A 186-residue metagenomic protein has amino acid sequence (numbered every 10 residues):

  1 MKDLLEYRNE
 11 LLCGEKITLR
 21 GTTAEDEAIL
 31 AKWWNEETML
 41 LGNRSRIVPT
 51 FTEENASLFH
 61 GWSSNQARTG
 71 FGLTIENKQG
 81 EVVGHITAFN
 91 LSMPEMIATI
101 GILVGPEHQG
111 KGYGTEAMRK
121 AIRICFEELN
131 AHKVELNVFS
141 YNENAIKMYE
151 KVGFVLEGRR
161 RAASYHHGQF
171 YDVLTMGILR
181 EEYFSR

Functional and structural regions predicted by a protein language model:
M1-E107, F170-Y171, L179-E182: GNAT-family acyltransferases
I29, T99, L103, E116 (+2 more regions): Amphipathic alpha-helical recognition patches that constitute DNA-binding helices
G105-E107, K111, E127, S140-Y141: Active-site acidic-Proline motif in GNAT/NAT acetyltransferases
G110-I124, I146-K151: Conserved acetyl-CoA-binding loop-helix of GNAT-fold acetyltransferases
G114, M118, Y141-A145, A162-H167: Short glycine/proline-centered loop/turn elements that form peptide/ligand docking sites
R123, I178-R186: Glyoxalase I/VOC metalloenzyme domain signal
E135-V138, V155-Y171: Conserved catalytic-core motifs of GNAT/GCN5-like acyltransferases
Y149, F154, M176: Conserved active-site tyrosine of GNAT-family acetyltransferases
